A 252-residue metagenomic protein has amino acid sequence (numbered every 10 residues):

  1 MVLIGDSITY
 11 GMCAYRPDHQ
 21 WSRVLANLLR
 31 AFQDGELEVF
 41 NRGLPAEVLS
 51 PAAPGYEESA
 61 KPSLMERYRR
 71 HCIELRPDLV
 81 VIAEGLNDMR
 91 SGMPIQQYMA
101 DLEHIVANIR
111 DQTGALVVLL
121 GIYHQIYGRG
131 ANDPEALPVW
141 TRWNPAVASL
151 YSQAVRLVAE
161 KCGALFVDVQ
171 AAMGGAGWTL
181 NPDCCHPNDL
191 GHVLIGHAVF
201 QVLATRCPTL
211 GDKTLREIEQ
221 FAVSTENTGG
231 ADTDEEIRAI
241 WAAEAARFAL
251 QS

Functional and structural regions predicted by a protein language model:
M1-P45, S50-A53, Y68-R76, V80: Serine-esterase "nucleophile elbow" of acetyl-processing enzymes
R23-Q33, E58-I218, D232-D234, R238-W241 (+1 more regions): Alpha-helical cap/lid subdomain in secreted, periplasmic, or secretory-pathway luminal O-acyl-processing enzymes
R216, Q220-T228: N-terminal pre-domain segments of enzymes
